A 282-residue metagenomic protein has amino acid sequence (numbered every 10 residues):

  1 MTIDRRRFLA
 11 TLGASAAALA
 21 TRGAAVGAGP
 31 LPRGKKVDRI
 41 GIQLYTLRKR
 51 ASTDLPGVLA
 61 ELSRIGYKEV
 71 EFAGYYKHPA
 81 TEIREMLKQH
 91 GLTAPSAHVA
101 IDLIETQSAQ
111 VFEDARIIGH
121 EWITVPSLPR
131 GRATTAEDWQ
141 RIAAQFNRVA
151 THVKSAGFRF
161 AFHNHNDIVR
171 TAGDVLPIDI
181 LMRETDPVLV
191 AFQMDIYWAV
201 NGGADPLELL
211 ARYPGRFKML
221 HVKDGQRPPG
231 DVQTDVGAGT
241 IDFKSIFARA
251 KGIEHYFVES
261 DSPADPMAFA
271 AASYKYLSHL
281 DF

Functional and structural regions predicted by a protein language model:
M1-A16: N-terminal secretory signal peptides and thylakoid transit peptides that target proteins across membranes
L12, E69, Y76, T93 (+4 more regions): Active-site acidic/histidine proton-transfer and metal-coordination neighborhood in alpha/beta enzyme cores
G23-S52, E61: C-terminal segment of N-terminal export signals and the immediately downstream linker at the start of the mature
I42, L62, V70, L87 (+4 more regions): Conserved, mostly hydrophobic/aromatic
Q43-T53, H98-I104, A136: Active-site mouth loops of central-metabolism enzymes
R50-E61, E105-D114, A204-L209: Short, acidic/polar
V58-Y76: Catalytic domains of carbohydrate-active enzymes, especially glycoside hydrolases
L59-A60, K68, V169-V175, W198-H255 (+1 more regions): Gly/Pro-rich active-site loop or hairpin
